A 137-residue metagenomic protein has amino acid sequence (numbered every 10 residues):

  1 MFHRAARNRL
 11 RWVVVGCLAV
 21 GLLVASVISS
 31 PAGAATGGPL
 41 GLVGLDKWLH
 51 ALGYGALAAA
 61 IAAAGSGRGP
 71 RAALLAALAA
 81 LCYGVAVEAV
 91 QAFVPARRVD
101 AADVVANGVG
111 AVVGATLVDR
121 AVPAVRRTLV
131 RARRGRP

Functional and structural regions predicted by a protein language model:
M1-A101, G108, V112-P137: Bulky hydrophobic segments
